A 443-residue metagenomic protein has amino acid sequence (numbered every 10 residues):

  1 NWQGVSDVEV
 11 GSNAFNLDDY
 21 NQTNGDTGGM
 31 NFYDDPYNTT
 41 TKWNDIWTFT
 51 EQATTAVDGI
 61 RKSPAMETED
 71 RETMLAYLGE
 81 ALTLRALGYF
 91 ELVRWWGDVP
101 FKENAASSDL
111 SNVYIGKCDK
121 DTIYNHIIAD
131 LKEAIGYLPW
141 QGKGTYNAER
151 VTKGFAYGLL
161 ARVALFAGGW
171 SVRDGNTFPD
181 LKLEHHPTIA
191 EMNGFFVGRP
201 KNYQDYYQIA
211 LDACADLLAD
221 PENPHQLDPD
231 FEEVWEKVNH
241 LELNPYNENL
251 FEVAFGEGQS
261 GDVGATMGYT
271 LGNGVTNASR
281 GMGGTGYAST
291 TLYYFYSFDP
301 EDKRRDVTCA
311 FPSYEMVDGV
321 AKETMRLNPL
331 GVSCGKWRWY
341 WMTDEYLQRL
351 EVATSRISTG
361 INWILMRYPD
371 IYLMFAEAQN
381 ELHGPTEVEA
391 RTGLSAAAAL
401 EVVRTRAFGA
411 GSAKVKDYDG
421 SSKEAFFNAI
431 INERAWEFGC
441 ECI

Functional and structural regions predicted by a protein language model:
N1-N24, G97-V99, E103, Y124 (+3 more regions): An aromatic- and glycine-enriched ligand-binding surface/loop that stacks and positions planar moieties
L17-W96, S111-A148, G335-M366, I371-M374 (+3 more regions): Conserved, well-structured interaction surfaces
A76, T83, D98, V151-G158 (+6 more regions): Extracellular structured ligand-interaction cores
L92-R94, P100-K102, N249-V253, L365 (+3 more regions): Structural recognition of the beta-strand scaffold that forms the well-ordered cores of secreted hydrolase catalytic
A105-A106, Y114-K117, S171-Q208, N362-R367 (+1 more regions): Acidic, serine/threonine/proline-rich low-complexity intrinsically disordered regions
L110, E232-G258, R338, D344-R349 (+1 more regions): Carbohydrate-binding/catalytic loop surfaces
L382, A396-I443: C-terminal structured "cap/appendage" subdomains that terminate the fold
